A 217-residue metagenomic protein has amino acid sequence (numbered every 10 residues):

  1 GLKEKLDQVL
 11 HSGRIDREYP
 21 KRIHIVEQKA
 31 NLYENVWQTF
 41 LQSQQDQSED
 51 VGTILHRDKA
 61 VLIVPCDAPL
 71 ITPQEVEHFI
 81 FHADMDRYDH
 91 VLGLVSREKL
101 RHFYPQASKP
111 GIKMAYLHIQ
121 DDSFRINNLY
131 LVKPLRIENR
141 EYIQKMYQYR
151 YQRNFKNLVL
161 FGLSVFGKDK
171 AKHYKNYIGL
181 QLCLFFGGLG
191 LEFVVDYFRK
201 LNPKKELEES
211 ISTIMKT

Functional and structural regions predicted by a protein language model:
G1-K59, D196: Conserved N-terminal catalytic core of the sugar/cofactor nucleotidyltransferase
I23-I25, H90, T217: Conserved beta-strand scaffold positions in the cores of enzyme catalytic domains, especially in NTP/NDP-utilizing
D46, D86, I214: Change "in soluble alpha/beta enzymes" to "in soluble alpha/beta proteins
A60-V64: Short aromatic-hydrophobic micro-motifs that form the base-stacking/packing surface for donor nucleotide recognition
P65-P69: The conserved acidic donor/metal-binding loop of glycosyltransferases
I71-S210: Conserved core of the sugar-phosphate nucleotidyltransferase
E209-T217: C-terminal, charge/polar-rich interaction regions
